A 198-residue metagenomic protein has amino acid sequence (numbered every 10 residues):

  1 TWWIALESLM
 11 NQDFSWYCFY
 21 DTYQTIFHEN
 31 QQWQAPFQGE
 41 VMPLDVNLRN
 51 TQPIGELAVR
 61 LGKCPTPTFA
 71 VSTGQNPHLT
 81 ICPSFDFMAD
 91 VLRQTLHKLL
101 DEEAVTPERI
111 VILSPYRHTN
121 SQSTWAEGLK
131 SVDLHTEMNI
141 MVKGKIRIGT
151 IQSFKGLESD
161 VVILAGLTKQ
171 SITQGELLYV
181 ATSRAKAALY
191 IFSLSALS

Functional and structural regions predicted by a protein language model:
T1-S198: Conserved helicase motor core of SF1/SF2 NTP-dependent helicases
